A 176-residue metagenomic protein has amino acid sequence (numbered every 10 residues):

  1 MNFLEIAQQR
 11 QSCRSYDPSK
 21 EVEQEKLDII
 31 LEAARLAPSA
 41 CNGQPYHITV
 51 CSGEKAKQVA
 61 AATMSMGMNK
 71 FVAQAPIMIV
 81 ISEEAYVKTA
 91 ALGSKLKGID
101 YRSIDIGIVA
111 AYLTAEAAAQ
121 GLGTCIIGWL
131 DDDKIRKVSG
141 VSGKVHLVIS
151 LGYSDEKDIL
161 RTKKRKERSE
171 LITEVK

Functional and structural regions predicted by a protein language model:
M1-I77, E84, K176: N-terminal amphipathic, basic helical "cap/leader" segment at the start of enzyme domains
F3-E21, L147-K176: C-terminal helix-cap and adjacent tail motif
C13-Y16, K88-D100: Glycine/charged-rich beta-loop-alpha catalytic/anionic-binding loops adjacent to active sites
A34, I79, S94-V138, I149: Small-aliphatic-rich amphipathic alpha-helix that forms the alpha element of a beta-alpha
G43-Y46, A119, H146: Short secondary-structure junction motifs
G53, S82-A85, V109, W129 (+1 more regions): Beta-hairpin (beta-strand-turn-beta-strand) motif
M68-M78, G140-R161: A glycine-rich helix N-cap at a beta->alpha junction
M78-L92: Acidic-glycine-rich active-site phosphate/pyrophosphate-binding loop
